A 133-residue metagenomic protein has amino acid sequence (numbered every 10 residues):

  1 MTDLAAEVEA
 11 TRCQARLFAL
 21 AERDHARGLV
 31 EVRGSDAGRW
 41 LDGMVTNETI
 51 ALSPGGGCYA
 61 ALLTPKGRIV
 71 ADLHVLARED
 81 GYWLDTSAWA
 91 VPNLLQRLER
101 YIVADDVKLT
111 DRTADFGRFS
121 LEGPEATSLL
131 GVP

Functional and structural regions predicted by a protein language model:
M1-P133: Basic, glycine/lysine-rich polyanion-binding surfaces/domains
